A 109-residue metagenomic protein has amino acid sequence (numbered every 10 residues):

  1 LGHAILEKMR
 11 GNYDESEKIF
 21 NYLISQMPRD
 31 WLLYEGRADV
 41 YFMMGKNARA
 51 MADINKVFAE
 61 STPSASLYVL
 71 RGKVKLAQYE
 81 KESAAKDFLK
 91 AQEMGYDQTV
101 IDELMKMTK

Functional and structural regions predicted by a protein language model:
G2, G36, L70, E103-L104: Canonical tetratricopeptide repeat
M9, M43-M44, A77: Register position in tetratricopeptide repeats
Y22-L23, K56-V57, K90-A91: Canonical positions in the second alpha-helix
W31-L32, S64-S66, Q98-T99: Helix-start (N-cap) detector for alpha-helical repeat units in TPR-like alpha-solenoids, especially tetratricopeptide
